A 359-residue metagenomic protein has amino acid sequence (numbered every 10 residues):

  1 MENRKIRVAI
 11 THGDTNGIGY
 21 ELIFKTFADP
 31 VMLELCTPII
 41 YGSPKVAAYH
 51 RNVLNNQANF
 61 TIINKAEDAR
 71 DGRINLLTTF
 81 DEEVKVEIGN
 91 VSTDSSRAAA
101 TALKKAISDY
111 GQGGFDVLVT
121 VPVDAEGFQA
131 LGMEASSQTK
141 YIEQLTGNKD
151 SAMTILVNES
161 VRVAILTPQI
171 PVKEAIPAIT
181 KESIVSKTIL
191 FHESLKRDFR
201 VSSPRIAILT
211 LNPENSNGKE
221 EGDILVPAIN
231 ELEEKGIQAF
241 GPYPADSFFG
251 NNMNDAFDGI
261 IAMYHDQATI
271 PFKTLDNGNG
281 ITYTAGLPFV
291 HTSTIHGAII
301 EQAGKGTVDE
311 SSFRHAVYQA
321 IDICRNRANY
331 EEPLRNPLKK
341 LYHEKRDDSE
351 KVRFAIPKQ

Functional and structural regions predicted by a protein language model:
M1-Q138, E182-M263, Q267-T274, G278-G280 (+2 more regions): Contiguous, glycine/small-aliphatic-enriched amphipathic segments in soluble metabolic enzymes
A130-M153: Glycine/threonine-rich beta-strand-loop-alpha-helix active-site module that forms ligand/phosphate-binding
L145-V161, A285-E301: Short, flexible loop segments at boundaries between secondary-structure elements
L156-S186: Ligand-binding beta-strand-loop-alpha-helix segment within the catalytic cores of soluble metabolic enzymes
